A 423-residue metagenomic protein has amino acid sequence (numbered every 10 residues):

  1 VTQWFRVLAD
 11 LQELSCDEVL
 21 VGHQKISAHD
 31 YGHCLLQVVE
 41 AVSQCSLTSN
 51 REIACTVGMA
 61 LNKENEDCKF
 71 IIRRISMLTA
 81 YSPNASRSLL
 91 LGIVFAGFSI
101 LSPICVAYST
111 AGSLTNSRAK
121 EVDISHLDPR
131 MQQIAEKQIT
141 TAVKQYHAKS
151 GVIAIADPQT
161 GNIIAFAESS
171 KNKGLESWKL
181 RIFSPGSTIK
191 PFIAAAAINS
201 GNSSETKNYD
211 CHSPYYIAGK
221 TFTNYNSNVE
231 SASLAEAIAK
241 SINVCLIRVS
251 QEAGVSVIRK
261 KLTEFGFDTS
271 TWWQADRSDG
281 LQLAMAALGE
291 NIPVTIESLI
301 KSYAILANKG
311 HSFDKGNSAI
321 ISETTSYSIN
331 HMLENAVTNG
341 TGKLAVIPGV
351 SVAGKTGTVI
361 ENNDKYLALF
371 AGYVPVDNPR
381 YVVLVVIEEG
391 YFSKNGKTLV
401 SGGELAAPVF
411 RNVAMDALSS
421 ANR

Functional and structural regions predicted by a protein language model:
V1-A119: Hydrophobic topogenic segments
L11, I26, D30-Y31, F70 (+5 more regions): Alpha-helix N-cap and coil->helix boundary residues
T115-E121, S125, L384-V385, E404 (+1 more regions): Small/polar-residue-rich segments within soluble enzyme cores
A119-G151: Conserved, well-ordered alpha-helix/loop/beta-strand core segments that scaffold catalytic motifs
P129-M131, K149-R181, A196-Y391, G402: Beta-lactam-recognizing serine transpeptidase/beta-lactamase-like catalytic domain environment
S401-R423: Short, gly/Ser/Thr-rich active-site loops of penicillin-recognizing serine hydrolases
